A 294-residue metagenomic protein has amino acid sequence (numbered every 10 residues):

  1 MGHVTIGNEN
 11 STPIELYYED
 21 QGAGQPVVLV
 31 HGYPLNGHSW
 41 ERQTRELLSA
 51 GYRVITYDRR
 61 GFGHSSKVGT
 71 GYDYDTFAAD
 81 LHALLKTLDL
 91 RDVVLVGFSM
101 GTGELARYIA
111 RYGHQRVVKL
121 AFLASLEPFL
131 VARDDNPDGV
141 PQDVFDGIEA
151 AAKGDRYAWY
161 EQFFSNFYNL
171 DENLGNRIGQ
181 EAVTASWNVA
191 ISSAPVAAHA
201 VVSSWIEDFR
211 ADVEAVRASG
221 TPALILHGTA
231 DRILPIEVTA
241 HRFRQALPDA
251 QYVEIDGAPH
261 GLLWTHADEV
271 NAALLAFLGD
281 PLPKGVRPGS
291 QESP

Functional and structural regions predicted by a protein language model:
E9-T70, L84: Conserved HGGG/HGGXW glycine-rich cap/lid loop of the alpha/beta-hydrolase fold
H31-Y33, V93, G97-T102: Conserved alpha/beta-hydrolase "nucleophile elbow" surrounding the catalytic nucleophile
D58, V94, V118-A121: Residue in the alpha/beta-hydrolase core beta-strand immediately N-terminal to the catalytic nucleophile
D75-V93: Conserved acidic catalytic loop of the alpha/beta-hydrolase fold
A106-G154: Flexible "cap/lid" loop of the alpha/beta hydrolase fold
V131-G139, A150-R217: Conserved alpha/beta-hydrolase catalytic His-Asp/Glu region
I191-Q245, Q251: Conserved serine/cysteine hydrolase catalytic core
P248-P294: Catalytic active-site module of serine/aspartate enzymes centered on a nucleophile-bearing elbow/loop
